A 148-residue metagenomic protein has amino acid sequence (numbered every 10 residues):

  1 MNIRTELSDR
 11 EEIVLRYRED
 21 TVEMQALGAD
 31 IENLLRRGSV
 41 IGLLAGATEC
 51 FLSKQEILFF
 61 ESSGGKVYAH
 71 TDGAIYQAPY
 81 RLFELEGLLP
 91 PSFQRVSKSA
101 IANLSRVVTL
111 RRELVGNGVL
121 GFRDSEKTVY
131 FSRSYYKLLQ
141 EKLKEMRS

Functional and structural regions predicted by a protein language model:
M1-L27: N-terminal regulatory/sensing modules of transcriptional regulators
Q25-F131, S148: Conserved binding/recognition cores within well-folded domains
L138-S148: Charged phosphate-binding loop/patch that engages nucleotide di/tri-phosphates or the phosphate backbone of nucleic
